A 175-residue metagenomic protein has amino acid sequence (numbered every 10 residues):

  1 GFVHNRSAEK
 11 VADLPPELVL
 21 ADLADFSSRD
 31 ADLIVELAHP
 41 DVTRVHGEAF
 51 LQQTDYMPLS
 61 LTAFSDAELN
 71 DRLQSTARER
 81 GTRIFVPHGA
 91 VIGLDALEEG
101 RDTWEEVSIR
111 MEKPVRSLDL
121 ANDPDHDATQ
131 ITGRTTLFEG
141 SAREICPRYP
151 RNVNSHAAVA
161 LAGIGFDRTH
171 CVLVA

Functional and structural regions predicted by a protein language model:
G1, E17, D32: Conserved acidic residues
G1-L14: NAD(P)-binding Rossmann-fold cofactor-contacting core
R6, L61-F64, A90: Short, ordered loop/turn segments at secondary-structure junctions
E17, Q52-D55, E79-T82: A short helix->loop->beta-strand "cap" motif at the edges of active sites that frequently abuts
A21-D25, R29-F50, A63-D66: Beta-loop-alpha module in the N-terminal Rossmann-like domain of NAD(P)-dependent dehydrogenases, especially those
E36, P58, R83-H88: General beta-strand structural signal in soluble alpha/beta enzymes
D41, S60-R83: Rossmann-fold NAD(P)-binding glycine/threonine-rich loop
I84-F85, A90-A175: Active-site-lining helix/loop region of Rossmann-like oxidoreductase modules
